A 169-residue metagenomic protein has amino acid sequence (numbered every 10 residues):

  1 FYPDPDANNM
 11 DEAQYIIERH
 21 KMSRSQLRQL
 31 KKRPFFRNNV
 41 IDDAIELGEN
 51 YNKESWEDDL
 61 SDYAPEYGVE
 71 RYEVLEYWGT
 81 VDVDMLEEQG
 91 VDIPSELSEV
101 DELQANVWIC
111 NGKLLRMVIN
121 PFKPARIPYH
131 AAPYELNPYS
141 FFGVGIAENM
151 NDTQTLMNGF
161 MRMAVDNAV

Functional and structural regions predicted by a protein language model:
F1-V169: Extended alpha-helical, oligomerization-prone segments that build pores/tubes and scaffolds
